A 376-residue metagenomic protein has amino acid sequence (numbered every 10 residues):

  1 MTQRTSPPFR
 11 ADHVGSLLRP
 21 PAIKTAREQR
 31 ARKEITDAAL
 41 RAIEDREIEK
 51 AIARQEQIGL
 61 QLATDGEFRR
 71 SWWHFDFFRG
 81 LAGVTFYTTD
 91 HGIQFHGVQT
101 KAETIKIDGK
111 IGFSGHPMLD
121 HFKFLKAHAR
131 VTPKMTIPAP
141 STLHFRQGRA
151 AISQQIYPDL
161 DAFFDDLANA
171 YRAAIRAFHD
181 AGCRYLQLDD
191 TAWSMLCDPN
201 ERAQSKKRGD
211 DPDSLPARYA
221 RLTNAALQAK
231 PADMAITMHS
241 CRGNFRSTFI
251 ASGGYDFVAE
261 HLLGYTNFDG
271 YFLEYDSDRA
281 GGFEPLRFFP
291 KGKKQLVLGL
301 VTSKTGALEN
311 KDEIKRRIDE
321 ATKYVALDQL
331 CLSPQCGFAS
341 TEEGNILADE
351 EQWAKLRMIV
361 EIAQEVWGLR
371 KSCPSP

Functional and structural regions predicted by a protein language model:
M1-P376: Domain-level signal for soluble alpha/beta catalytic cores
